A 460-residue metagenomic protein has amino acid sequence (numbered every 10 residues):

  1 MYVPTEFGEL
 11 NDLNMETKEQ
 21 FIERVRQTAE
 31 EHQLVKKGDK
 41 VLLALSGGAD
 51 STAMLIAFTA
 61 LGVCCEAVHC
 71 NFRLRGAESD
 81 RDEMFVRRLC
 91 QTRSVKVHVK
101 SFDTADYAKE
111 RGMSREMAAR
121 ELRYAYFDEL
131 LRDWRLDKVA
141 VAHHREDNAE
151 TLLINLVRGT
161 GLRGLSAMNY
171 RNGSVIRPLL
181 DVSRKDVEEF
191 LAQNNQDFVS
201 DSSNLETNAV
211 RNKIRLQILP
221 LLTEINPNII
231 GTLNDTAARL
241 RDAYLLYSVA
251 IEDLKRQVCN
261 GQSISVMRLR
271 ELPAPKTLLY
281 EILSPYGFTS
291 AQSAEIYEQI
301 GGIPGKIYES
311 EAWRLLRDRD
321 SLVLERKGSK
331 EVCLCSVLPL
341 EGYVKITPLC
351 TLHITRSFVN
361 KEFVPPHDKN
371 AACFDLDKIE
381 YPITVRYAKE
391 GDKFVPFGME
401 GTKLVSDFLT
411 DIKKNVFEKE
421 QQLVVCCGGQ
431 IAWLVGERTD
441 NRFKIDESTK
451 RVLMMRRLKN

Functional and structural regions predicted by a protein language model:
Y2, D12-P220: Core alpha/beta nucleotide-donor-binding catalytic domains of modification enzymes
Y2-N14, K18-S46, E66-F72, F102 (+4 more regions): AMP-forming adenylation/ATP pyrophosphatase catalytic core
S114, I225-N226, L245-L246: A general structural signal for short secondary-structure boundary/capping elements
G159, N194, L221-I225, A243 (+1 more regions): Change "in soluble alpha/beta enzymes" to "in soluble alpha/beta proteins
K185-D186, N228, A291: Cytosolic histidine kinase catalytic core of two-component systems
N204-R211, L233-R241: Internal, active-site/partner-interface "lid" segment
R215-L233: Conserved anion/nucleotide-ligand pocket segment
